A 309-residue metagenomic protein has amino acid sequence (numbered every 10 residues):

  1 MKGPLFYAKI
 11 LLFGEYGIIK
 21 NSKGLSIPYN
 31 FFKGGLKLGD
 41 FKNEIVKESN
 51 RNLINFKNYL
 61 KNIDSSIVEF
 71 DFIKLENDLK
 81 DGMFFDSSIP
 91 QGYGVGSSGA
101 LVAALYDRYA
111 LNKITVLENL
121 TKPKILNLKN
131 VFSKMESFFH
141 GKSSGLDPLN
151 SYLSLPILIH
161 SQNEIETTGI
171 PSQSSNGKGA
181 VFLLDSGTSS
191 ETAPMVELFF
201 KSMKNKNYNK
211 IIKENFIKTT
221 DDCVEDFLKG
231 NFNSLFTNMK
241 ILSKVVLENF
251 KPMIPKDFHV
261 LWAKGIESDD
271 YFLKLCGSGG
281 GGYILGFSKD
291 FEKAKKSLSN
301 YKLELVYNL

Functional and structural regions predicted by a protein language model:
M1-G94, D107-P123, P156, F272-L275 (+3 more regions): ATP-binding N-lobe of GHMP and related small-molecule kinases
E15, I19, E214-L309: Glycine-rich, charge-dense phosphate/pyrophosphate-binding loop(s) and the adjacent flexible "lid"/catalytic subdomain
S87, D107, N150-S154, S161-N163 (+2 more regions): Short, structured patches in soluble enzyme cores that scaffold and shape functional sites
S98: Phosphate-binding site recognition
V102-L105: Non-catalytic, solvent-exposed interaction/assembly segments
K122-F138, F232-L242, K295: Short, well-structured alpha-helical segments that form the helix of a local strand-helix-strand
P123-G169: Alpha/beta catalytic cores of group-transfer enzymes, especially the acyltransferase/condensing modules of polyketide
T168-V224: Acyltransferase
